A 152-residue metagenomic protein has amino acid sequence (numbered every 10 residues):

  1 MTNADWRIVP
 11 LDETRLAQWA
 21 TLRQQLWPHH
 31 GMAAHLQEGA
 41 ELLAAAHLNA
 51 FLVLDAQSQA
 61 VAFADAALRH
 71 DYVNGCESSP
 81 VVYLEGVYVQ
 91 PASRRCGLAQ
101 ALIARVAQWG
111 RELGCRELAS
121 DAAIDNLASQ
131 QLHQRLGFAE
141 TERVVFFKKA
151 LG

Functional and structural regions predicted by a protein language model:
M1-T14: Conserved N-terminal entry element of GNAT/NAT acetyltransferase domains
P10, A20-A34, Y72: Helix-loop element at the rim of GNAT/NAT acetyltransferase active sites that forms part of the acceptor-substrate
H30-D55, D65, D71: Active-site rim helix/loop that mediates acceptor-substrate recognition in acyltransferases
L52, Q59-L68, Y83, Y88: Conserved beta-strand in the GNAT
D71-L84, R94, T141-E142: A conserved beta-turn-beta hairpin within the catalytic core of GNAT-like acetyltransferases that forms part
V89, R95-Q108, Q131-R135: Conserved acetyl-CoA-binding loop-helix of GNAT-fold acetyltransferases
Q100, E112, I124-R143: Conserved active-site alpha-helix within GNAT-family acetyltransferase domains
G110-A122: Conserved GNAT acetyl-CoA-binding A-motif
